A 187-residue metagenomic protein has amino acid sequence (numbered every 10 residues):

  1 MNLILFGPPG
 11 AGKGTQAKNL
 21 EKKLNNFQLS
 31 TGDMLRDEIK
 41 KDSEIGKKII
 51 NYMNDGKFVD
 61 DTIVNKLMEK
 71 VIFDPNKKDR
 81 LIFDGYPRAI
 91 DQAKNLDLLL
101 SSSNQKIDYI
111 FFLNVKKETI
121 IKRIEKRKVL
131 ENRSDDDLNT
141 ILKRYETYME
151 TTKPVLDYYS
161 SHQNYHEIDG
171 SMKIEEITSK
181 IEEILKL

Functional and structural regions predicted by a protein language model:
M1-L187: Glycine-rich phosphate-binding loop of ATP-dependent small-molecule kinases
